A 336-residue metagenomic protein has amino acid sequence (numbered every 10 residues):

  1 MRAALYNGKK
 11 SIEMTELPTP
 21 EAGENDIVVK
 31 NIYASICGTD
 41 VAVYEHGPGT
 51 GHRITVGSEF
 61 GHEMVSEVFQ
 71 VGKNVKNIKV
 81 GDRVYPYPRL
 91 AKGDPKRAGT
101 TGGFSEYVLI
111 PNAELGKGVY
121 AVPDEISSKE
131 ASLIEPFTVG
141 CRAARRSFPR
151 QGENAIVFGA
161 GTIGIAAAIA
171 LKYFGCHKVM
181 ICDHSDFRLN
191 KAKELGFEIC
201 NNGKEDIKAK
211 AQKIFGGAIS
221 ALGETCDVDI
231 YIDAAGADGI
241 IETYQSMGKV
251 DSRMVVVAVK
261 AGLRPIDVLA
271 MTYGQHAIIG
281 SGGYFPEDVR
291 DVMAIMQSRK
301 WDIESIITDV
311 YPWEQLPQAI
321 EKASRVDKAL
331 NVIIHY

Functional and structural regions predicted by a protein language model:
R2, E13, K30, V65-E67 (+1 more regions): Residues located in well-ordered beta-strands
P20-A34, P48-L90, P123-E125: Glycine-rich beta-strand-centered segment in the early N-terminal region that forms part of a ligand/cofactor-binding
E63, D82-R83, Y107, R142 (+3 more regions): Residue-level marker of beta-strand positions
L90-F158: NAD(P)H dinucleotide-binding glycine-rich loop of Rossmann-like/cofactor-binding domains, especially the beta1-alpha1
S127-E205: Mid-domain Rossmann-like dinucleotide-binding core that forms the NAD(H)/NADP(H) cofactor-binding site
S147-F148, L195-A277: Glycine-rich cofactor phosphate-binding loops and adjacent beta1-alpha1 units of small-molecule cofactor enzyme domains
H184-S185, K260, Y284: Residues in the short beta-alpha loop(s) of Rossmann-like NAD(P)-binding domains
A221, E242-S246, P286-Y336: C-terminal hydrophobic helical "lid"/dimerization subdomain of Rossmann-like NAD(P)H-dependent oxidoreductases
